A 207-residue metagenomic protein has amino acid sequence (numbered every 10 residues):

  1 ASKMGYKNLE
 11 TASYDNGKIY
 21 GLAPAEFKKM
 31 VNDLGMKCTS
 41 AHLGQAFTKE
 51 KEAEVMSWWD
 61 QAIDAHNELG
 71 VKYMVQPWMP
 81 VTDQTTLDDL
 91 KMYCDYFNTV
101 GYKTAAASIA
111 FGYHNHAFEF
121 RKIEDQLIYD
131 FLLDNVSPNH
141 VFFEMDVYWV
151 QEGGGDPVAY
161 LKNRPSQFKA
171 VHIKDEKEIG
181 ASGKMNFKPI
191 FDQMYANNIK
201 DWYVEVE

Functional and structural regions predicted by a protein language model:
A1, A23-M30, W58-A65, D89 (+5 more regions): A general structural detector for well-ordered alpha-helical segments in enzyme core domains, enriched
A1-G5, G70, E124-M145, W149-E207: Histidine-acidic metal/acid-base catalytic patches
A1-K72, S166: N-terminal pre-domain/capping segments
N8, K49-F142: Active-site acidic/histidine proton-transfer and metal-coordination neighborhood in alpha/beta enzyme cores
E10, S40-H42, V75, G112 (+3 more regions): Conserved beta-strand positions in the central sheet of alpha/beta enzyme cores
T11-A23, Q45-M56, V81-D88, F118-E124 (+3 more regions): Acidic-and-aromatic substrate-binding clefts and catalytic sites of carbohydrate-active enzymes
C38, A110, A181: Short glycine/serine/threonine-biased micro-segments
